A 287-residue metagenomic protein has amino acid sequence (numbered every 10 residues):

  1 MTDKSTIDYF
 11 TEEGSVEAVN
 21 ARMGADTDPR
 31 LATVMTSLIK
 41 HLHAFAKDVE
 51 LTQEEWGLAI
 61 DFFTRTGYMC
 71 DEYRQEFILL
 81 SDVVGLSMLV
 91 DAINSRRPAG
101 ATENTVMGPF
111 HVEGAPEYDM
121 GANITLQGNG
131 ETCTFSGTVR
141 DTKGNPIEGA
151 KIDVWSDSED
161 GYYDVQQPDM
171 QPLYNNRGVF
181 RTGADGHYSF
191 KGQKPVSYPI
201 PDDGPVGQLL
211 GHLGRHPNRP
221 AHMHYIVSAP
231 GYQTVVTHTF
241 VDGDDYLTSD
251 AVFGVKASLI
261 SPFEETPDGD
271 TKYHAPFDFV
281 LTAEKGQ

Functional and structural regions predicted by a protein language model:
T2-Q287: Beta-strand-dominated extracellular/periplasmic modules and repeats in secreted or surface-exposed proteins
